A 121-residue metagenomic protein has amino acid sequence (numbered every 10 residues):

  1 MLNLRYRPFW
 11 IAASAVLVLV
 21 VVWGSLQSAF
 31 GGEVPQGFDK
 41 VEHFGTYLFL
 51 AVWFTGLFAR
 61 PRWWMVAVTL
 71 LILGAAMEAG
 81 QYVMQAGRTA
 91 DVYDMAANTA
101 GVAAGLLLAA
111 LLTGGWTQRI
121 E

Functional and structural regions predicted by a protein language model:
M1-V92, T99, A103-E121: Bulky hydrophobic segments
